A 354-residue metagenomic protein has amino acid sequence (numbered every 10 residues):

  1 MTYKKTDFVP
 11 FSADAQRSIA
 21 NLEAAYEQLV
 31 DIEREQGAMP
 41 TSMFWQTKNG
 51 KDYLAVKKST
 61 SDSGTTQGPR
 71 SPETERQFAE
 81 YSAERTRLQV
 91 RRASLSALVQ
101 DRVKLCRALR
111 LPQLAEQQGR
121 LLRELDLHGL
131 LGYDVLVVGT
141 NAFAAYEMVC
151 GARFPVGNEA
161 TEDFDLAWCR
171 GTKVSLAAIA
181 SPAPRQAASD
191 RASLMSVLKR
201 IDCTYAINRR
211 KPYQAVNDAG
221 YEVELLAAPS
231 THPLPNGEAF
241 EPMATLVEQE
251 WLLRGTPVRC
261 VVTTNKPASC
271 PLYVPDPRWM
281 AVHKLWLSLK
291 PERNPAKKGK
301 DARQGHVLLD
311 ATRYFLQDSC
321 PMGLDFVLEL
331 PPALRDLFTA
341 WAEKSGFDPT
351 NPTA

Functional and structural regions predicted by a protein language model:
M1-D52, S59-S61, T66-A354: Compositionally biased terminal segments of proteins
